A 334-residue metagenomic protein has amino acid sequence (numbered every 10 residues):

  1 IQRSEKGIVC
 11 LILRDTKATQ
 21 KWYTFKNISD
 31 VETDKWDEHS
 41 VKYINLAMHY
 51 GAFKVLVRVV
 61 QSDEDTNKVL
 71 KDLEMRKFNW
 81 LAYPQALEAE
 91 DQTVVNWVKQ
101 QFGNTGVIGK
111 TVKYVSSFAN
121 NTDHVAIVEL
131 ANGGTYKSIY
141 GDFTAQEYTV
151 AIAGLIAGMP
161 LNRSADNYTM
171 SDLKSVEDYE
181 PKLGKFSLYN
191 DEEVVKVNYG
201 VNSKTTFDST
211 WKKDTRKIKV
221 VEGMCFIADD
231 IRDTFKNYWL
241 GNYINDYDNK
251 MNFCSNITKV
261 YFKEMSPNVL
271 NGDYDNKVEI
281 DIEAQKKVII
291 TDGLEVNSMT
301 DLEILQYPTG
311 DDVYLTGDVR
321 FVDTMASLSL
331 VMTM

Functional and structural regions predicted by a protein language model:
I1-Y43, L188-M334: Structured, hydrophobic secondary-structure cores that serve as assembly/anchoring elements
K6-V98, N104-V107: An N-terminal, globular interaction/scaffold subdomain
C10-L13, K68-Y238, V269-K286: A glycine- and small-residue-enriched flexible loop/hinge signal that marks low-structured segments
